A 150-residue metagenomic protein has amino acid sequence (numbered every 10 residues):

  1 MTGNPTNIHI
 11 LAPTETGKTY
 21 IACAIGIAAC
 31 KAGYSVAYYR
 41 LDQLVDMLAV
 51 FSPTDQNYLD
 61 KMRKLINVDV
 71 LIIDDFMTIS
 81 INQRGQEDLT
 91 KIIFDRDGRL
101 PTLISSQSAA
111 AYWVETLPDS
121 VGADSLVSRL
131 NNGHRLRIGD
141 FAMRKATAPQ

Functional and structural regions predicted by a protein language model:
M1: Pre-Walker A adenine-sensing motif
P5-I21: Walker A/P-loop nucleotide-binding motif
N7-H9, V70, P101: Residue-level preference for the first positions of well-ordered beta-strands
A24, A28: Active-site signature of alpha/beta-hydrolase-fold catalytic machinery across serine- and Asp/Cys-nucleophile hydrolases
C30, S35, Q43-Q56, D60-R63 (+2 more regions): Replace "adjacent to P-loop NTPase cores in ATP/GTP-dependent enzymes" with "adjacent to NTP-binding cores
